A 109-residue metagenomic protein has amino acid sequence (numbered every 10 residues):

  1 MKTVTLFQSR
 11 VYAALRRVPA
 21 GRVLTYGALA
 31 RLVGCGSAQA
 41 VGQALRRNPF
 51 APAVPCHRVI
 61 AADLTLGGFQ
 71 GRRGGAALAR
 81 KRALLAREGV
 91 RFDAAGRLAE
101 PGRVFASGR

Functional and structural regions predicted by a protein language model:
M1-R109: Nucleic acid-binding interface residues in structured DNA/RNA-binding domains, emphasizing the DNA-engaging scaffolds
